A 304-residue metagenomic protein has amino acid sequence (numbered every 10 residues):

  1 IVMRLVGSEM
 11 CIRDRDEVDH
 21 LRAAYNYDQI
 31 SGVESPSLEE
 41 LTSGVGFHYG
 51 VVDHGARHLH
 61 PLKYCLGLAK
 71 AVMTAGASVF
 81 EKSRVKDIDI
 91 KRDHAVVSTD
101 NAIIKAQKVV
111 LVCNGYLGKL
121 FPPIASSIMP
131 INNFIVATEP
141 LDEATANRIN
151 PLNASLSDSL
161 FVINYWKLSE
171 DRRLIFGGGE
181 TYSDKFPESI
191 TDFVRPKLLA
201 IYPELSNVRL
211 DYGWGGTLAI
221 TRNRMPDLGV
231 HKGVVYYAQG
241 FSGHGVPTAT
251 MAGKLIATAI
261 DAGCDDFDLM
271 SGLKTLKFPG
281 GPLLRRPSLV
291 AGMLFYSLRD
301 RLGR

Functional and structural regions predicted by a protein language model:
I1-G7, C11-I12: Single conserved hydrophobic/aromatic residue that forms the stacking wall/gate of nucleotide- or nucleobase-binding
R13-R15, P187: Short, conserved charged micro-motifs
D16-H20, Y49-Q107: Helical element adjacent to the flavin cofactor pocket in flavoenzyme catalytic cores
L21-S35, D266-D268: A short alpha-helix-loop-beta-strand transition element characteristic of N-terminal alpha/beta dinucleotide-binding
I30-E34, E39, S78-F80, D211-G213: General small-molecule cofactor/ligand-binding pocket signal
V33, L59, K63, F80-S83 (+6 more regions): Conserved active-site and cofactor/substrate-binding residues in soluble primary-metabolism enzymes
G55, E180, D184-P187, T191-L302: C-terminal catalytic lobe of FAD-dependent flavoproteins
V85-D87, R92-A95, A102-G233: Active-site substrate-recognition segment that forms the wall of the catalytic cavity or substrate channel
